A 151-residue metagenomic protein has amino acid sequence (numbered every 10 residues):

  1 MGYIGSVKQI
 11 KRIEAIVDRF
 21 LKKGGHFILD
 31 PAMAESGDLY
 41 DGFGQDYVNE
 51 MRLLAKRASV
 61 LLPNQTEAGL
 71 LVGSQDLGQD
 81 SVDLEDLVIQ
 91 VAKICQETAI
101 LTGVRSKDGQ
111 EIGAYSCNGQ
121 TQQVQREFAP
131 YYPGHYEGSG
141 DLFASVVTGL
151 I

Functional and structural regions predicted by a protein language model:
M1-G2, L150: Short glycine-rich or small-residue beta-strand-to-loop segments that form or flank ligand, phosphate, metal/Fe-S
Y3-D18, G42-Q45: Glycine-rich anion/phosphate-binding loops
I4, A32-S36, T66, V104: Active-site beta-loop-alpha junctions enriched in small/polar residues
R12-K23, N49-R57: Catalytic-core regions built around general acid/base machinery
R19-F27, I94-E97: A short helix->loop->beta-strand "cap" motif at the edges of active sites that frequently abuts
D41-V124, G134: Conserved phosphate/ATP/ADP-binding segment of small-molecule kinases
H135-I151: Short, small-residue alpha-helix embedded
